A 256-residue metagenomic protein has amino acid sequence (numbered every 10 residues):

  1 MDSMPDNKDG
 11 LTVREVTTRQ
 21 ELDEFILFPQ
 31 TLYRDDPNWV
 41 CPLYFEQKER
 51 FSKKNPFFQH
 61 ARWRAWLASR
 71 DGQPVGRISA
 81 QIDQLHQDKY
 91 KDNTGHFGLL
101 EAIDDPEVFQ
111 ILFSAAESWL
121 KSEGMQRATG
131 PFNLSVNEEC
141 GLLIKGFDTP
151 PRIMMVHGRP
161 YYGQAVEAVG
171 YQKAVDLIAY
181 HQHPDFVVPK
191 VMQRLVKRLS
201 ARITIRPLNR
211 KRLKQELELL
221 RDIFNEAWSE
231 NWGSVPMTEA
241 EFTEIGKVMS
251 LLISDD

Functional and structural regions predicted by a protein language model:
D2-L11, V156-G233: Acyltransferase donor/substrate-recognition loop-hinge adjacent to the catalytic core
S3-K48, E117: TRNA-binding/sensing appendages of the translation machinery
I26-P29, L217, R221-F224, I245-M249: Hydrophobic alpha-helical core bundles mediating ligand binding, dimerization, or RNAP-core interactions
F28, Q59-W63, R77: Membrane-embedded alpha-helical bundles of multi-pass transporters/translocases, especially carrier/permease families
Y33-S52, S229-K247: Conserved GNAT-fold acetyl-CoA-binding loop/helix
F51-L67, K247-D256: A short helix-loop-beta-strand connector motif used in the catalytic cores of GNAT acetyltransferases and, in some
L67, Q73-I82: Conserved beta-strand in the GNAT
D88-G170: Acyl-donor binding region in acyl/amide transferases
